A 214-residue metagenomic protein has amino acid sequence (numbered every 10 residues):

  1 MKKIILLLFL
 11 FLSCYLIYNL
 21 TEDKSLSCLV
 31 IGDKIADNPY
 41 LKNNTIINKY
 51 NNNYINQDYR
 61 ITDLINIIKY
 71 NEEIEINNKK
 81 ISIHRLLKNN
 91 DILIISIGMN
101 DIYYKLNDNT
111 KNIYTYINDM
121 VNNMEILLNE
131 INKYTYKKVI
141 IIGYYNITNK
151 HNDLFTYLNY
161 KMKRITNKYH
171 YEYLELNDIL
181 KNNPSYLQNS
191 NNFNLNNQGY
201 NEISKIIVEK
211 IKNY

Functional and structural regions predicted by a protein language model:
I5-I17: Hydrophobic membrane-insertion alpha-helices, especially the h-region of bacterial N-terminal signal peptides
I17-K24: Sec-dependent signal peptide cleavage junction
S25-L29, I35-D119, N194: Conserved SGNH/GDSL esterase-like catalytic core that processes O-acyl groups on lipids and polysaccharides
V30, K49, D63, N112-T115 (+7 more regions): Extracytoplasmic/secreted proteins, especially bacterial periplasmic and envelope-associated proteins
I31-G32, I142: Short hydrophobic segments within beta-strands
N52-N53, K138, H170-E172: Conserved beta-strand segments of alpha/beta enzyme cores
S96-I102, L128-Y157: Active-site segments of SGNH/GDSL-like serine hydrolases that catalyze O-acetyl group transfer/hydrolysis on lipids
Y145-Y214: Catalytic His-Asp segment of secreted/periplasmic serine-dependent ester chemistry enzymes
